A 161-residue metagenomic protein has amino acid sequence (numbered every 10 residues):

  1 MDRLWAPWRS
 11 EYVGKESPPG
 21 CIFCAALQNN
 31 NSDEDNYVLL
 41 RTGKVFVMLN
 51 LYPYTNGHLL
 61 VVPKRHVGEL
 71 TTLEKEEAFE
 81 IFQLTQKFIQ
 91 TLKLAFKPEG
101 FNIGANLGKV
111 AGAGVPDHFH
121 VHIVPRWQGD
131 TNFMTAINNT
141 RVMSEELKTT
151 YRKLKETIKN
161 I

Functional and structural regions predicted by a protein language model:
M1-I161: HIT superfamily nucleotide-processing domains
